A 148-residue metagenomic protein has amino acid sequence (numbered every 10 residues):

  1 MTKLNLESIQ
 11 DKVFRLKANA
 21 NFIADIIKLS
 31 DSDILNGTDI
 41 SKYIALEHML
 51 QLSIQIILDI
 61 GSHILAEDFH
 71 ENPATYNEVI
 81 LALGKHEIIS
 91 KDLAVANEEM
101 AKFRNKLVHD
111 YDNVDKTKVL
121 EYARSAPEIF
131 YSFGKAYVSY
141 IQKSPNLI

Functional and structural regions predicted by a protein language model:
M1-I148: Solvent-exposed interaction patches of small proteins and small membrane subunits
